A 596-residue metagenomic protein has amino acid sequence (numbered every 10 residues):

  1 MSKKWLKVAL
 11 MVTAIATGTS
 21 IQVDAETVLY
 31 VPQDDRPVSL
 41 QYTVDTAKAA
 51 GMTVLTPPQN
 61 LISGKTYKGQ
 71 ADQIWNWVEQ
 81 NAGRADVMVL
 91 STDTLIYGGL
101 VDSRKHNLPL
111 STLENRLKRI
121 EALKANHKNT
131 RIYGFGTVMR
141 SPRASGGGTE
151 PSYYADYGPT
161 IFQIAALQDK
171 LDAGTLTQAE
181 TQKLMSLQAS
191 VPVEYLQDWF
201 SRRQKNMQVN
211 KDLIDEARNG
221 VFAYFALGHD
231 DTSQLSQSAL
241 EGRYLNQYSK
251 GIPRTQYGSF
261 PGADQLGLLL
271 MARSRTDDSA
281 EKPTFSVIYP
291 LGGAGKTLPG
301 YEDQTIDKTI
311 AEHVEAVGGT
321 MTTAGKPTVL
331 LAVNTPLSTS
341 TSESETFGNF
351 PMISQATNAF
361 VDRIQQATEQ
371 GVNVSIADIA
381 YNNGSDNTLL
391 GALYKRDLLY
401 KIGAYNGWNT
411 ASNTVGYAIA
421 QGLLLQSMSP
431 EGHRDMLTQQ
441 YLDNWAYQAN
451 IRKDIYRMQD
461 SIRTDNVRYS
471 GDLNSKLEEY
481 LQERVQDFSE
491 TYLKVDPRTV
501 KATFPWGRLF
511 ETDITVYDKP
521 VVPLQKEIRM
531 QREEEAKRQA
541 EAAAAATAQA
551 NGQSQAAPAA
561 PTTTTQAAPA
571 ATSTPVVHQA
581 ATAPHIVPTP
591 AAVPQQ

Functional and structural regions predicted by a protein language model:
M1-A9: Bacterial N-terminal signal peptides that target proteins for export
A9-G18: Bacterial N-terminal signal peptides
I15, Y289-G292, F504, A545 (+1 more regions): Generic detector of intrinsically disordered, low-complexity, polar/charged segments
S20-A25: Sec/Tat signal peptide C-region and signal peptidase I cleavage site
E26-K537: An N-terminal assembly and electron-transfer interface module characteristic of large anaerobic redox and radical
A536-Q596: Ser/Thr/Gly/Pro-rich low-complexity, disordered linker/stalk segments of secreted and cell-surface proteins
